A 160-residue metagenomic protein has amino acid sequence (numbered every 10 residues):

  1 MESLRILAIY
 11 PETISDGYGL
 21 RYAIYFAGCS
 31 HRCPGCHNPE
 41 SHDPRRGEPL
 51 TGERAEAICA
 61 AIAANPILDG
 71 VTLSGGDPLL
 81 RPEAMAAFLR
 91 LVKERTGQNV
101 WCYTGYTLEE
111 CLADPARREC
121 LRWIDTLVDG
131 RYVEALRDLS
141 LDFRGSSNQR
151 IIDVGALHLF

Functional and structural regions predicted by a protein language model:
E2-L7, L20, N38-C120: Conserved Radical SAM active-site core
R5-R32: N-terminal pre-triad scaffold of radical SAM enzymes
S15, E109, L136, F160: Flexible, glycine-rich phosphate/dinucleotide-binding loops and adjacent beta-alpha linkers at cofactor/substrate
R81-R90, R137-F160: P-loop/Walker A phosphate-binding loop and immediately adjacent motor/lid segment at beta-alpha junctions
D125: Receiver (REC) domain switch/active-site residues of two-component response regulators
Y132-V133: Short, acidic/turn-prone active-site loops that include or flank metal/cofactor- and phosphate-binding residues
